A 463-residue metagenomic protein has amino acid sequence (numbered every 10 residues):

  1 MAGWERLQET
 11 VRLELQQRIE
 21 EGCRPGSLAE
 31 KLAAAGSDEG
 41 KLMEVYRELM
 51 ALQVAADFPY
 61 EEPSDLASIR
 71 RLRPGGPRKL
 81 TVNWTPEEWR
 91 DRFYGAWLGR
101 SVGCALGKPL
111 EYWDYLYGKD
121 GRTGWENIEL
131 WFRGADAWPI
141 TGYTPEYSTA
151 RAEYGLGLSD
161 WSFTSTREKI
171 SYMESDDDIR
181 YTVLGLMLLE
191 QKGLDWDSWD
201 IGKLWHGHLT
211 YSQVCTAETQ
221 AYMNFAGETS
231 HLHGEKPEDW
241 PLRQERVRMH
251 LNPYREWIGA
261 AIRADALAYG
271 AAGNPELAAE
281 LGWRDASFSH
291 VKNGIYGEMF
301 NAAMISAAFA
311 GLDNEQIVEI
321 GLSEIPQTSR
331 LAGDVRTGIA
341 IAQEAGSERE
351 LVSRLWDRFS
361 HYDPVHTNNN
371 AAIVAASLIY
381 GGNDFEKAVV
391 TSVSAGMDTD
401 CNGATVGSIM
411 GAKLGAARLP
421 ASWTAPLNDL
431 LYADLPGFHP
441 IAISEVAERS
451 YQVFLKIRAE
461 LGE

Functional and structural regions predicted by a protein language model:
M1-E463: Structured, active/binding-site neighborhoods that engage oxygen-rich ligands
